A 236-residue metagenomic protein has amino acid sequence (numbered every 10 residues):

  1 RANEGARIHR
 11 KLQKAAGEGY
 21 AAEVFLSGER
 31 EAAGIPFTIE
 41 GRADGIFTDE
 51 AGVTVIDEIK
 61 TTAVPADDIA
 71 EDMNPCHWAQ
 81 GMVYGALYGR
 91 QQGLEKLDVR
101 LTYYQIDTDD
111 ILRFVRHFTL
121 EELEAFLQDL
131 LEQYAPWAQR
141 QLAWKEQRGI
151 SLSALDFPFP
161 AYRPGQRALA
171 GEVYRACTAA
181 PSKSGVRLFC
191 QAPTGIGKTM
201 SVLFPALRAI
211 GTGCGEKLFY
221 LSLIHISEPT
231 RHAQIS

Functional and structural regions predicted by a protein language model:
R1-E23: Nuclease catalytic cores
G28-A125: Mg2+/Mn2+-dependent nuclease catalytic core
E121-A154: Polybasic (Lys/Arg-rich)
K145-F189: Conserved pre-motif I regulatory segment
S182-V202: Walker A/P-loop
L207-L223, S227: Conserved SF1/SF2 helicase motif Ia
H225-I235: Single conserved hydrophobic/aromatic residue that forms the stacking wall/gate of nucleotide- or nucleobase-binding
